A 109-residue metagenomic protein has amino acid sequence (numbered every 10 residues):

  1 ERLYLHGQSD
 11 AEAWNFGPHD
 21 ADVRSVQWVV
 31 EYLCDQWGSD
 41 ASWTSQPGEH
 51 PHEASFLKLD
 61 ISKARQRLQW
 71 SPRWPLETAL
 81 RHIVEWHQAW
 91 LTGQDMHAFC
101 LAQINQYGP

Functional and structural regions predicted by a protein language model:
E1-W14, E31, D35: Alpha-helical substrate-binding/gating segment
A13, E49-S71, T92: Conserved C-terminal active-site "lid" loop/helix of NAD(P)H-dependent oxidoreductases that clamps the redox cofactor
P18-D22, P51: Glycine-rich "substrate-gating" loop/helix at the edge of Rossmann-like oxidoreductase active sites
D22-V23, K58, R73-E77: Short, solvent-exposed loop/helix junctions and linker helices that flank or host conserved functional motifs
R24-Q36, A79-I83: PAPS/PAP-binding and catalytic site of the sulfotransferase fold
C34, E49-S55, R67, L101-G108: A hydrophobic C-terminal alpha-helical subdomain
A41-S45: Generic structural signal for residues in well-ordered beta-strands
L76-P109: Amphipathic terminal alpha-helices
